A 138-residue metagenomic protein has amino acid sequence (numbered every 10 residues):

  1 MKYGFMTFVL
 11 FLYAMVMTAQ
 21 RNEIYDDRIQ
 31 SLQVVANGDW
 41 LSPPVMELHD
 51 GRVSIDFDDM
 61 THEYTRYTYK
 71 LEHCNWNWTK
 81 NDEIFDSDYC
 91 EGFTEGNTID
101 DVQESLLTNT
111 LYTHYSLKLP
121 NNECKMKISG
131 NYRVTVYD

Functional and structural regions predicted by a protein language model:
M1-R21: Bacterial Sec-dependent N-terminal signal peptides
T18-V35: Sec-dependent signal peptide cleavage junction
Q30-N75: Contiguous beta-strand segments within globular domains
P43-V45, S105, C124: Outer-membrane beta-barrel proteins
I55-F57, E104-L107, N121: Active-site-proximal cofactor/substrate-binding loop regions of enzyme domains
E63-F93: Extended low-complexity, serine/threonine- and proline-enriched intrinsically disordered segments
E91-T113: Extended, solvent-exposed segments with strong compositional bias
N109-Y137: Ligand-binding face of N-terminal immunoglobulin V-set domains in extracellular IgSF glycoproteins
